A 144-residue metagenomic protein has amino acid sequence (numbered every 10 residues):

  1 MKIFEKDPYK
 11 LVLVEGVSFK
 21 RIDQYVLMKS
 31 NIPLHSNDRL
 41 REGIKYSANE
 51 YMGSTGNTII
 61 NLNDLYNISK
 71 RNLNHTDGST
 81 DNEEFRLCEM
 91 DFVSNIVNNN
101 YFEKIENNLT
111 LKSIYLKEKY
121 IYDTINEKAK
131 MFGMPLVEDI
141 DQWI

Functional and structural regions predicted by a protein language model:
M1-N108, T124: Accessory alpha-helical DNA-binding modules that contact the DNA backbone or grooves
Y101-I144: ASCE P-loop NTPase motor cores of helicases and related translocases
